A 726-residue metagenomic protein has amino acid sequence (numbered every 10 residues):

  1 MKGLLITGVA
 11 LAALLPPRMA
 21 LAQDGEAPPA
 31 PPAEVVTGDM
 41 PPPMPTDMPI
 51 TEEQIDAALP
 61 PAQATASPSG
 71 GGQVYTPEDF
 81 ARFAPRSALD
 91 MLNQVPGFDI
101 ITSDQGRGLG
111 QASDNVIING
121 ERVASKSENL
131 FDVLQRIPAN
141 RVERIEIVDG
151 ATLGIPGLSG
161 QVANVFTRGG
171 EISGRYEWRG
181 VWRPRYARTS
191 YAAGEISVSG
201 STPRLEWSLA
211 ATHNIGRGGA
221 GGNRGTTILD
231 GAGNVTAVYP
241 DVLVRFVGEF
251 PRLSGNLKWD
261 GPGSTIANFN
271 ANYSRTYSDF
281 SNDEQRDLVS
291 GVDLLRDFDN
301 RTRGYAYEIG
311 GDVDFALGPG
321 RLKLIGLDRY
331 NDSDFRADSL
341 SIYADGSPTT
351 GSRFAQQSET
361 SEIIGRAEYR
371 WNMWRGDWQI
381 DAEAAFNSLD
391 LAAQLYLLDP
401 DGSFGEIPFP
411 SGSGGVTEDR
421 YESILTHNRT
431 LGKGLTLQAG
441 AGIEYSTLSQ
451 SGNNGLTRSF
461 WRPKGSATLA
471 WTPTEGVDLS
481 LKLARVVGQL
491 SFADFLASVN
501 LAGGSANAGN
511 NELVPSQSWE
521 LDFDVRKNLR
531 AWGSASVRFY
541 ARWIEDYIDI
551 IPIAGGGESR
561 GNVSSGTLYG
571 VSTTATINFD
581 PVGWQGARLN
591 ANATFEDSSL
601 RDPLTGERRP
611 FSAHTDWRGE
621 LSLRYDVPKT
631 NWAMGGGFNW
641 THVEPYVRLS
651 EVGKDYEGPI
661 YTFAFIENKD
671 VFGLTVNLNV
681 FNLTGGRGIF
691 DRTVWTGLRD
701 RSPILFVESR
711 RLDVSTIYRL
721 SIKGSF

Functional and structural regions predicted by a protein language model:
T51, P61-G72, L89-K126, G150 (+3 more regions): Extracytoplasmic beta-strand/coil segments of soluble accessory domains associated with Gram-negative outer-membrane
A88-M91, D132-V133, G157-G180, A192-G194: N-terminal periplasmic accessory domains that precede and gate Gram-negative outer-membrane beta-barrel machines
R122-D149, G255: Short acidic/polar hinge/loop motifs at secondary-structure boundaries that mediate gating or recognition
A187-G221, G233-N282, D299-K323, D328-R329 (+1 more regions): Transmembrane beta-barrel wall of Gram-negative outer-membrane proteins
S254-R275, N300-L456, F460-R462, A470-T472 (+3 more regions): Face-selective signature of the C-terminal outer-membrane beta-barrel domain
G304-A306, S358, G414-V416, V487-S536 (+4 more regions): Outer-membrane beta-barrel signature, preferentially recognizing the C-terminal barrel domain of Gram-negative
F539-W543, G561-R648: Gram-negative outer-membrane beta-barrel transporters
N668-F726: C-terminal beta-signal and adjacent terminal beta-strands/loops of Gram-negative outer-membrane beta-barrel proteins
